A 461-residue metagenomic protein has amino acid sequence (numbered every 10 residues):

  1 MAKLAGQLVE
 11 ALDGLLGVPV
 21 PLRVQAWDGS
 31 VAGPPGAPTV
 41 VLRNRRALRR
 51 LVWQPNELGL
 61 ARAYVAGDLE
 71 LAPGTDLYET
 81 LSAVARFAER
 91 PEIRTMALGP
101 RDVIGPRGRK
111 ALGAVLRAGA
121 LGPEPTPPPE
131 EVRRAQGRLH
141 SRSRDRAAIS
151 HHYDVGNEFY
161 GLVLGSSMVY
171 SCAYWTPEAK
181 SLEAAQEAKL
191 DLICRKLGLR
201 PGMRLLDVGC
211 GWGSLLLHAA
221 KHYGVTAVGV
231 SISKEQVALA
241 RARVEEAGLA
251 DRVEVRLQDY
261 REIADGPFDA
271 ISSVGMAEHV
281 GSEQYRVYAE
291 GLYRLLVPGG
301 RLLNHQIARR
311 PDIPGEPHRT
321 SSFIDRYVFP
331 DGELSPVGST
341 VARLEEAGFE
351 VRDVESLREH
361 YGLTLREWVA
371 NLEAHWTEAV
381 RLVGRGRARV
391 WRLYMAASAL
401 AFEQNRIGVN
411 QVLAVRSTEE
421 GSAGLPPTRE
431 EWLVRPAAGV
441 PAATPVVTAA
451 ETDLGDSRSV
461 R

Functional and structural regions predicted by a protein language model:
M1-K180, A185-Q186, L192: Feature captures hydrophobic
P201-G209: Conserved class I S-adenosyl-L-methionine
W212-Y223: Conserved SAM-binding loop of SAM-dependent methyltransferases across substrates and taxa, primarily the Class I
A240-R241: Conserved SAM-binding loop
R261-I271: A short acidic, Gly/Pro-enriched loop at the edge of an enzyme's catalytic core that lines a small-molecule cofactor
R286-P298: A short glycine-rich, Lys/Arg-flanked "PGG" loop and its adjoining helix->strand segment in the class I
G299-I307: Conserved beta-strand signature within the Rossmann-like core of class I S-adenosyl-L-methionine
I307-S422, W432: Substrate-binding/catalytic lobe of Class I Rossmann-like enzymes that use SAM or dcSAM, i.e., the mid-to-C-terminal
